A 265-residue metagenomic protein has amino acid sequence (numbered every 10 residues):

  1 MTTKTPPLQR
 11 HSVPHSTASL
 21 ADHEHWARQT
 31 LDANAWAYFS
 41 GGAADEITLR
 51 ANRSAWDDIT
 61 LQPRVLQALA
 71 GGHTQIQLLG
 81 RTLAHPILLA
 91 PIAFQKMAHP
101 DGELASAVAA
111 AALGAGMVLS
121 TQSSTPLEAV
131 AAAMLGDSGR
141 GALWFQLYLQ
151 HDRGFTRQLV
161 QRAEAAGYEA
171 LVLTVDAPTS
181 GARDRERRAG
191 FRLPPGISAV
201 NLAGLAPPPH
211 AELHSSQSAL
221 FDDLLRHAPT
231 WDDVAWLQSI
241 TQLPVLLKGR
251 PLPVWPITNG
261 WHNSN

Functional and structural regions predicted by a protein language model:
T2-G80, G190-P229: An N-cap/entry alpha-helix motif that binds or orients negatively charged groups
A18, A43, I47-A51, A105 (+5 more regions): Conserved active-site and cofactor/substrate-binding residues in soluble primary-metabolism enzymes
G41, Q95, H99, L119-Q122 (+3 more regions): Glycine- and other small-residue-rich loops at beta-strand/loop junctions that grip anionic moieties
A84-E128: Glycine-rich active-site/cofactor-binding loop and its immediate structural neighborhood
I87-A90, A115-L119, L143-L147, L171 (+2 more regions): Hydrophobic faces of well-ordered beta-strands that scaffold small-molecule active sites in alpha/beta enzyme cores
F94, V108, A132-R140, H151-N265: Alpha/beta enzyme core
V118-S123, L127-W144: Active-site-proximal beta-alpha core segment in soluble small-molecule metabolic enzymes
S123-T125, L147-H151, A177: Short, acidic/turn-prone active-site loops that include or flank metal/cofactor- and phosphate-binding residues
